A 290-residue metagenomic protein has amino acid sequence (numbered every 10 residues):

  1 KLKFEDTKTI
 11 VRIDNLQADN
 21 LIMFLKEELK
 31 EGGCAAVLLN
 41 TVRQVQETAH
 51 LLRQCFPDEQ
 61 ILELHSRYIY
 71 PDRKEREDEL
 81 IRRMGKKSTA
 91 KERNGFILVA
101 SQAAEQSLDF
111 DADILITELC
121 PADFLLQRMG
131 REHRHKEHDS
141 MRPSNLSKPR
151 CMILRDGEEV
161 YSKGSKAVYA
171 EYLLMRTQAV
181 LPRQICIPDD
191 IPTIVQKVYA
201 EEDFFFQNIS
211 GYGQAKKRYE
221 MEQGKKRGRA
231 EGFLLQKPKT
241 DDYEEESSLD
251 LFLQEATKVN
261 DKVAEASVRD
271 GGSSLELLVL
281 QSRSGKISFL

Functional and structural regions predicted by a protein language model:
K1, T41, V99-A103, T117: Ser/Thr-glycine-rich phosphate-binding loops at phosphate-binding pockets of nucleotides, nucleotide cofactors
K1-F24, E28: Interdomain hinge/linker at the junction between the two RecA-like core domains of SF2 helicases
L2-K3, I22, Q54-F56, Q102-Q106: Short amphipathic alpha-helical segments, especially helix-boundary/capping motifs
V11, F96-I97, I114: Short, Asp-centered acidic motifs that coordinate Mg2+ and/or phosphate in catalytic or ligand-binding sites
D14-Q17, R93-F96, L126, G130: A short linear-motif detector with a strong N-terminal bias
M23-L38, R43, E47-R83, K87-S88 (+2 more regions): C-terminal helicase lobe and adjacent C-terminal extensions/tails of nucleic-acid helicase motors
A90-E105: Conserved two-lobed SF2 helicase motor
D109: Flexible glycine/serine/alanine-rich "lid" or loop that lines and gates the nucleotide-sugar donor pocket in diverse
